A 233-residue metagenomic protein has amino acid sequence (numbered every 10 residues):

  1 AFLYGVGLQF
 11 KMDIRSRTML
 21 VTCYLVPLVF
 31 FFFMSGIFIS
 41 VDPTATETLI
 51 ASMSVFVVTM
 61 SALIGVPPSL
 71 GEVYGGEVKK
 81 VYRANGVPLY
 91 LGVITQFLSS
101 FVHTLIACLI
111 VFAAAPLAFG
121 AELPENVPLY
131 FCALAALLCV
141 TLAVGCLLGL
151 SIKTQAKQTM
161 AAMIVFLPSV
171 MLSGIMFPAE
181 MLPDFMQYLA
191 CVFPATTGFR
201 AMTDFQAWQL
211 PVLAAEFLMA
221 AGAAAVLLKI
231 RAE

Functional and structural regions predicted by a protein language model:
A1-G7, F177-P211: Short hydrophobic, aromatic-rich alpha-helical segments embedded in or entering the lipid bilayer of multi-pass
M12-S40, T46-G65, L105-A107, A162-M171 (+1 more regions): Hydrophobic alpha-helical transmembrane segments of multi-pass membrane transport/permease proteins
C23, P27, F33-G36, C132 (+1 more regions): Alpha-helical transmembrane segments of multi-pass membrane transporters/translocases
V29, T46-A115: Hydrophobic alpha-helical transmembrane segments of multi-pass membrane transport proteins
F33-S40, S151-V192: Transmembrane helix segments
M34-D42, P67, A115-L123, I152-K153 (+2 more regions): Short helix-capping/hinge motifs at transmembrane helix termini and TM-loop junctions
S35-G36, E72, F112, P116 (+7 more regions): Transmembrane helix-loop junction
L89, F97-A162, L167, A207-L210 (+1 more regions): Alpha-helical transmembrane segments and their short interhelical loops
